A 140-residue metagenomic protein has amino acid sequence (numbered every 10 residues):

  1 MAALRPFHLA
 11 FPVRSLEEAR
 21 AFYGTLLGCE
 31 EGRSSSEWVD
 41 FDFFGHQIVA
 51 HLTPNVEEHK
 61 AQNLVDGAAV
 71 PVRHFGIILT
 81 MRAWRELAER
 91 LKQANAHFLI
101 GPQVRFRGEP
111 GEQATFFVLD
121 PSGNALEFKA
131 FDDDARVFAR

Functional and structural regions predicted by a protein language model:
M1, E31, V39-D40, L64-G67 (+1 more regions): Short secondary-structure boundary/capping segments
M1-E18, H74-F75, L79, A130-R140: N-terminal beta-strand motif that seeds the catalytic metal site of vicinal oxygen chelate
R5-F7, E37, H46, P71-R73 (+1 more regions): A generic structural signal for short beta-strands and their flanking turns/coil linkers
P6-R14, D42, Q62-R90, Q113-L119: Vicinal oxygen chelate
F11-E57: Core segments of cupin and vicinal oxygen chelate
A19, Y23, F75, L91: Hydrophobic pocket/interface hotspot
H59-N63, V137-R140: A short, polar/proline- and glycine-enriched secondary-structure boundary/capping micro-motif
A88-R140: Vicinal oxygen chelate
